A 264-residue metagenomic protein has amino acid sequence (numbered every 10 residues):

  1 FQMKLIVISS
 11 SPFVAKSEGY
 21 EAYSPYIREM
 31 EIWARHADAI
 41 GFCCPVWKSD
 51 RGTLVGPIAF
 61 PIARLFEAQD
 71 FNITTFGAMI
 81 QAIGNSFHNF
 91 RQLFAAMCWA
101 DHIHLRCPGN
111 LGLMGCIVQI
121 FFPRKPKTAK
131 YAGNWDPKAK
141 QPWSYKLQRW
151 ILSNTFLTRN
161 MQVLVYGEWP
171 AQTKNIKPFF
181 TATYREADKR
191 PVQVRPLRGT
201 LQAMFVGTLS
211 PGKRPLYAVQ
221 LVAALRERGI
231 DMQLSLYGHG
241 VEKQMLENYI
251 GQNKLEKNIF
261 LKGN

Functional and structural regions predicted by a protein language model:
F1-L54, T158: N-terminal subdomain of nucleotide-sugar transferases
W33, A203, A218-V219, L234: A structural motif in glycosyltransferase catalytic domains
D38-F76: N-terminal strand-loop element at the rim of the active site of nucleotide-sugar-dependent glycosyltransferases
N72-I103, G112-M114, F121, W150: An amphipathic, basic-hydrophobic alpha-helix
H102-P123, A129-G133, G167-A171: An aromatic- and histidine-rich active-site surface loop
W135-P137, Q141-Q202: Donor nucleotide-sugar binding/catalytic pocket of nucleotide-sugar-dependent glycosyltransferases
T208-A224, I230, V241-E247: A conserved mid-protein helix/loop that constitutes part of the nucleotide-sugar donor-binding site
M245-N264: Nucleotide-activated donor-binding/catalytic signature segment of Leloir-type glycosyltransferases, i.e., the conserved
